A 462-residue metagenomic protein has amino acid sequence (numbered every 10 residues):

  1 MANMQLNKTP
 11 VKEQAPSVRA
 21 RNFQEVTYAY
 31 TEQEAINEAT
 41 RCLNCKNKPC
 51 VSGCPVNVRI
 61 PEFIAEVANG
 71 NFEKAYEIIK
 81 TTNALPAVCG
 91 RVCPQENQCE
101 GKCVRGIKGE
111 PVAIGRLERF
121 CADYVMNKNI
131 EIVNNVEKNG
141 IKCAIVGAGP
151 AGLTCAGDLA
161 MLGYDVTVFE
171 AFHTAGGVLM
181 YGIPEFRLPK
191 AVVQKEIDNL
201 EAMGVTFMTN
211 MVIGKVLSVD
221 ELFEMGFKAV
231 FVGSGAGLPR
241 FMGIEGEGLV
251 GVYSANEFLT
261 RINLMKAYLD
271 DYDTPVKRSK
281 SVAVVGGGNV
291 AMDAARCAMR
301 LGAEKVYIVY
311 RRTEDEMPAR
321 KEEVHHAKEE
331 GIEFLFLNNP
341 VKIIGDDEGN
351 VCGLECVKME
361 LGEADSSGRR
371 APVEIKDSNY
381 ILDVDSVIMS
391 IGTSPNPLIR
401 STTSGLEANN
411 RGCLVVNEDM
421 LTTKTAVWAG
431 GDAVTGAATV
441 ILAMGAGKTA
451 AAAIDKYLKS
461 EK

Functional and structural regions predicted by a protein language model:
S52, V56-N135, E201, T209 (+2 more regions): Glycine/serine-rich phosphate-binding loop and adjoining beta1-alpha1 elements at the start of nucleotide-handling
K74, E137-V146, Q194-I244, K342-E355 (+3 more regions): Feature captures the FAD/FMN-dependent oxidoreductase FAD-binding
A84, G149-A151, T174, G288-V290 (+1 more regions): Residue-level detector of alpha-helix initiation sites
C121-E137, K195-K215, P239-L301, A408-T423: Glycine-rich dinucleotide-binding loop and its adjacent helix/turn
I141-T167, A291-M299: N-terminal Rossmann-like FAD-binding beta1-loop-alpha1 element of flavoenzymes
D165-V168, F172-F207, A295-K342: Rossmann-like dinucleotide-binding cores of NAD(P)H-dependent redox enzymes
G248-S279, A364-A437: FAD-site-proximal beta/loop scaffold in flavoenzymes
A433-E461: A conserved FAD-binding loop/helix module that cradles the flavin
